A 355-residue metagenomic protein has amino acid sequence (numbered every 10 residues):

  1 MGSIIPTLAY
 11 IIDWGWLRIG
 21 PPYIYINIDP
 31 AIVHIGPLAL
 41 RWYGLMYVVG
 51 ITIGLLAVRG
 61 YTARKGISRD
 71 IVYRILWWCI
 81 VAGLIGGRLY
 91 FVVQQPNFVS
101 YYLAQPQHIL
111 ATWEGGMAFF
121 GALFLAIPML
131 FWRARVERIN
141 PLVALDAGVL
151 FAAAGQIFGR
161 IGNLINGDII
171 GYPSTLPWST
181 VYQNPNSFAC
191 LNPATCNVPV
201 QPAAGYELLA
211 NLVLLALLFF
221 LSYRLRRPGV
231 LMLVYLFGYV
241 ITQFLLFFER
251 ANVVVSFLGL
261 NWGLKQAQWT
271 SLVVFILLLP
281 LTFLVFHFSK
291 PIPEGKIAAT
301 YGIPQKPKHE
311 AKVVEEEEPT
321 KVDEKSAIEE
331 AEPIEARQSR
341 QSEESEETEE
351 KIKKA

Functional and structural regions predicted by a protein language model:
M1-A355: A feature for loop-to-transmembrane-helix boundaries and adjacent hydrophobic helices in multi-pass integral membrane
